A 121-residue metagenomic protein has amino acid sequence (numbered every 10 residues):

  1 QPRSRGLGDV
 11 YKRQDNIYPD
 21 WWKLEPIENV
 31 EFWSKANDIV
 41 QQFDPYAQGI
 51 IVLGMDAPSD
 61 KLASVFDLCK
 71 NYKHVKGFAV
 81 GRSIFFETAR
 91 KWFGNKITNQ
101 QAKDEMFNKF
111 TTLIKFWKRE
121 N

Functional and structural regions predicted by a protein language model:
Q1-Y11: Single conserved hydrophobic/aromatic residue that forms the stacking wall/gate of nucleotide- or nucleobase-binding
D9-F32: Catalytic beta/alpha-barrel core
E25-N121: Catalytic-face loop-and-helix region of soluble metabolic enzyme cores
